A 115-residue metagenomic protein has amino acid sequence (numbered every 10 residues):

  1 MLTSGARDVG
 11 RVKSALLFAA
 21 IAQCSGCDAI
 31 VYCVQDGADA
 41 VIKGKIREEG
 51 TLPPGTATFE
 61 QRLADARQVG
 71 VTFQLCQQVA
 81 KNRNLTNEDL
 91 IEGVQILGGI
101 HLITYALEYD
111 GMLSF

Functional and structural regions predicted by a protein language model:
M1-K13: Short, glycine-rich nucleotide/cofactor-binding loops
V12-S25, V31: Histidine-anchored nucleotide/phosphate-binding helix
Q23-C24, R67, A106-L107: Anion (oxyanion) recognition and catalysis
A29-Q35, F73-Q77: Short internal beta-strands
G37-T51: N-terminal beta-loop-helix "entrance" segment that forms/cooperates in small-molecule cofactor or anionic ligand
E49-Q77: A glycine-rich helix N-cap at a beta->alpha junction
A66, Q74, R83, N87-D89 (+2 more regions): A short aromatic-anchored loop/beta-hairpin motif
S114: Aromatic- and Gly/Pro-rich donor/ligand-binding loops that form nucleotide- or phosphate-bearing donor binding pockets
